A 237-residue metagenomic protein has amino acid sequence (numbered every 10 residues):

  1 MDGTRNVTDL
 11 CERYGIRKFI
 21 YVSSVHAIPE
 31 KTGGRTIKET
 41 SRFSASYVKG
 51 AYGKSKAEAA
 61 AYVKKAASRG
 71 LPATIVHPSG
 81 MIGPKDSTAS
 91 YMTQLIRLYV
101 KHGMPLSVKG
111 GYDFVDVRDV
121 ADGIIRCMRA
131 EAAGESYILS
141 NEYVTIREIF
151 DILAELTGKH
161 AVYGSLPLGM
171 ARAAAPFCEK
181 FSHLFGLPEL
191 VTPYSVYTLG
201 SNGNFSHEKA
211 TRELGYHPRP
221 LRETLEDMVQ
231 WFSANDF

Functional and structural regions predicted by a protein language model:
M1, R35-S41, V48-A60, S90-T93 (+1 more regions): Short-chain dehydrogenase/reductase
D2-G50: Conserved Rossmann-fold NAD(P)-dependent oxidoreductase catalytic core, especially the SDR/UDP-sugar
N6, E58, Y91, V108-M128 (+1 more regions): Substrate-positioning beta->alpha
E12, Y47-V76: Active-site Tyr-X1-5-Lys
A27-I28, M81-G83, V144: Conserved sequence/active-site signature of Rossmann-fold short-chain dehydrogenase/reductase
G70-D113: NAD(P)-dependent short-chain dehydrogenase/reductase
G123-L190, H207, R212, E223-F237: Mid/C-terminal beta-alpha module of Rossmann-like enzyme folds, strongest in SDR-family dehydrogenases/epimerases
